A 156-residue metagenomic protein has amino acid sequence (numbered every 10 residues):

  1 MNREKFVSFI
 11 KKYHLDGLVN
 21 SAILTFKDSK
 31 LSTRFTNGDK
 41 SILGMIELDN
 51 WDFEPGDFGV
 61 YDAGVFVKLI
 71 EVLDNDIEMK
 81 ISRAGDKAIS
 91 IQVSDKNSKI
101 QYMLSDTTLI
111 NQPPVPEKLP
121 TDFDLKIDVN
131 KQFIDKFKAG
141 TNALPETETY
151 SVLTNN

Functional and structural regions predicted by a protein language model:
M1-Y102, P120-N156: DNA polymerase processivity clamps
T107-I127: Long, charge-dense
